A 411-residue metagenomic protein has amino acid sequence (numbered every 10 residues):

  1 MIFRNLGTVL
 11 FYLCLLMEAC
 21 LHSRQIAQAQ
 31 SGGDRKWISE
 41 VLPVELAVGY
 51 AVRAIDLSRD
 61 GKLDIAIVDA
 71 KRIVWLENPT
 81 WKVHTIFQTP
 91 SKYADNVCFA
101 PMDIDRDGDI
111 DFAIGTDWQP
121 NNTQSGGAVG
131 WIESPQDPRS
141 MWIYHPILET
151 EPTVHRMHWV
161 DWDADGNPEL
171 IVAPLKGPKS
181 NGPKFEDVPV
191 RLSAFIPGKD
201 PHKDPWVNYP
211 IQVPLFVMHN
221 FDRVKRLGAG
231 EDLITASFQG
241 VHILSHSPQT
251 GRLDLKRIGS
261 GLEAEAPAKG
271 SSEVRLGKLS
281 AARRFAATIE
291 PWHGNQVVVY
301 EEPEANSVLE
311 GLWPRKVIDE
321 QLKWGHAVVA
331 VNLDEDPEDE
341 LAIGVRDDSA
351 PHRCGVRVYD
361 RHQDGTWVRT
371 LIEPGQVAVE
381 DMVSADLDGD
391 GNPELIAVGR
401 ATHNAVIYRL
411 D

Functional and structural regions predicted by a protein language model:
M1-N5: N-terminal secretory signal peptides that target proteins for export/translocation
T8-C20: Bacterial N-terminal signal peptides
C20, R24-D411: Beta-propeller-forming repeat regions
